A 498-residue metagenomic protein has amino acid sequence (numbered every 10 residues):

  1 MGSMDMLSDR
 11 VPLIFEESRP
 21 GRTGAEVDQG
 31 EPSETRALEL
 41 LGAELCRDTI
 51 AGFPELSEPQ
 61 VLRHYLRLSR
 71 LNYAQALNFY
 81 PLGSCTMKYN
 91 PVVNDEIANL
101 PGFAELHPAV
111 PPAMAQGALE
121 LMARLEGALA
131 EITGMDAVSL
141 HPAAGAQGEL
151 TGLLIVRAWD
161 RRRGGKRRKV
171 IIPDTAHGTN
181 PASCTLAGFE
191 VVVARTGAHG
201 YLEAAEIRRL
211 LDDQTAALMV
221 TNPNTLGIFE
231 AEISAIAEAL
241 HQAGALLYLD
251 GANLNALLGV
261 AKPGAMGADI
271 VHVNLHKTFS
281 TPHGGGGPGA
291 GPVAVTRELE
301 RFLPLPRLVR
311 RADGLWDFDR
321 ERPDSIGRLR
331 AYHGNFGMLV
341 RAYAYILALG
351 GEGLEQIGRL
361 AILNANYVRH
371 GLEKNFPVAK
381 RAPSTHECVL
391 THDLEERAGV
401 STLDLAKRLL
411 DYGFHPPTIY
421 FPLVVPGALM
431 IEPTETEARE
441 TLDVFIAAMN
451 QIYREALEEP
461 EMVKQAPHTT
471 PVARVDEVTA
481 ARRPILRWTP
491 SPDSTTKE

Functional and structural regions predicted by a protein language model:
M1-D136, A261, R311-L329, H333 (+2 more regions): Non-catalytic terminal extensions of PLP-dependent enzymes
L82, A144, L249: Single, functionally critical "micro-switch" positions that shape active/binding sites and transmembrane helices
H107-V110, L140-P142, T221: Cysteine-centered functional microenvironments
G117, Q147-D317, G399-V400, G427: Conserved PLP-enzyme active-site core in the AAT-like
E126-G127, T133, H141-G152: Long, K/E/R/D-enriched contiguous segments that form extended
D136-P142, K169-I172: A short, small-residue-rich loop immediately preceding and capping a beta-strand
S139, V192-A194, P417: General small-molecule cofactor/ligand-binding pocket signal
A143, G197, T221-P223, T391-E395 (+1 more regions): Short strand-loop junctions, especially beta-strand C-caps/beta-turns that link beta-sheets to coils or alpha-helices
